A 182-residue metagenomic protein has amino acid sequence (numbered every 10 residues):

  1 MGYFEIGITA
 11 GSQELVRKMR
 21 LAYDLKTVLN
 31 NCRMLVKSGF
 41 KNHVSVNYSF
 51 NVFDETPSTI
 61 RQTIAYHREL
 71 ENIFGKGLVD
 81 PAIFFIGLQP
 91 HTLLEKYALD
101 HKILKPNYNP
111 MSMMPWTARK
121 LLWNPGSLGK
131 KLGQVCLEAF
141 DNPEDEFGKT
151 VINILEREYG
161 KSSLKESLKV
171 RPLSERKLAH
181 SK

Functional and structural regions predicted by a protein language model:
M1-S167: A structural motif corresponding to the C-terminal lobe/cap of the Radical SAM core domain
L168-K182: N-terminal pre-core extensions flanking Radical SAM catalytic domains
